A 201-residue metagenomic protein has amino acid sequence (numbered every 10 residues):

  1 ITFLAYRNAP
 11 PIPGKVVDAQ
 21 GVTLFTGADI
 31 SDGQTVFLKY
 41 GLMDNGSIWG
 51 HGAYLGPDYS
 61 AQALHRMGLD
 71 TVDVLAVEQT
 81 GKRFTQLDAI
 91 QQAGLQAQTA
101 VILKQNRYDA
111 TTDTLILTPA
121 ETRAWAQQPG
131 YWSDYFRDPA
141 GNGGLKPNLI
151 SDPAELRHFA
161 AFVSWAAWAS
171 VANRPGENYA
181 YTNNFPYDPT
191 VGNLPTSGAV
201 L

Functional and structural regions predicted by a protein language model:
I1-N8: Hydrophobic alpha-helical transmembrane signal-anchor segments
A9-V200: Soluble extramembrane regions of membrane proteins in the secretory/endomembrane system
